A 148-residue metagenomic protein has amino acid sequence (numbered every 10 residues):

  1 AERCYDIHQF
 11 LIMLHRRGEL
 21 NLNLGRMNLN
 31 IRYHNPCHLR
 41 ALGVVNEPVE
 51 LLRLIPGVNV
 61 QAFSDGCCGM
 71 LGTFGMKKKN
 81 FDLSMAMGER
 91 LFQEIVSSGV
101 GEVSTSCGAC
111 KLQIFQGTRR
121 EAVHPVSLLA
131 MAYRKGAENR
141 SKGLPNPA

Functional and structural regions predicted by a protein language model:
A1-A148: Iron-sulfur cluster-binding electron-transfer modules in prokaryotic oxidoreductases
